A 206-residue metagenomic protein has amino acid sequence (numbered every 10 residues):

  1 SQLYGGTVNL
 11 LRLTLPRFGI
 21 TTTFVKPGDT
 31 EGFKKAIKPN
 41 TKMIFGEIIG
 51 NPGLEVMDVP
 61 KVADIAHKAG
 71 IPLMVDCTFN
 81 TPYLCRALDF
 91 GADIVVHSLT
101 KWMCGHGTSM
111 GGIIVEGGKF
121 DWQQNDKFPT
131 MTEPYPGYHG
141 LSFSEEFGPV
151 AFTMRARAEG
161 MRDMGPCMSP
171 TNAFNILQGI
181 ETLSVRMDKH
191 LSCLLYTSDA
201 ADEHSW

Functional and structural regions predicted by a protein language model:
S1-I48, K61-D64, K68: PLP-dependent aminotransferase-like
Y4-G5, T30, I49-L54, N80-P82 (+1 more regions): Short, small-residue-enriched loops and turns at beta-alpha junctions that line or gate enzyme active sites
F24, G46, V75, V96-H97 (+1 more regions): Hydrophobic residues in well-ordered beta-strands that form the structural core
K38, M43, V56-I94: Catalytic PLP-binding core of fold-type I/II PLP enzymes
A92-A156, P166-N175, G179: Active-site PLP attachment segment
V185: Polar-ligand-bearing catalytic/cofactor-coordination segments of membrane-embedded or membrane-tethered inner-membrane
S192-C193: Long hydrophobic segments that form regular secondary structure
Y196-H204: Conserved small/polar residues in nucleotide/adenosyl-binding loops
